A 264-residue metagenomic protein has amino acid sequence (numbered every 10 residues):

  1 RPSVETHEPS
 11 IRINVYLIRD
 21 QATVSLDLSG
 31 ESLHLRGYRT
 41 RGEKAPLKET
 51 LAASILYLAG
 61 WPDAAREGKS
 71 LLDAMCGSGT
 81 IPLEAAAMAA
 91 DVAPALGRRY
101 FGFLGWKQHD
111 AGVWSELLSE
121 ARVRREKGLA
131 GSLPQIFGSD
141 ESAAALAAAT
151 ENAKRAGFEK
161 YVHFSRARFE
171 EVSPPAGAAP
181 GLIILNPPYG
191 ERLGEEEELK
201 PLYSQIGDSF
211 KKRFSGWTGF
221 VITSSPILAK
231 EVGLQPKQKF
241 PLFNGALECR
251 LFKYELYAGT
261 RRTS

Functional and structural regions predicted by a protein language model:
R1-G60, S264: Non-catalytic, mostly N-terminal accessory regions of nucleic-acid modification and defense proteins
S10-R12, L17-A22, G77, E170 (+1 more regions): Short, internal active-site loops enriched in acidic
D27, R36, A86-A87, V232-L234: Short acidic, glycine/serine/threonine-rich loops at helix termini
G42-P46, C76, F243: Alpha-helix capping and helix-loop boundary segments enriched in small/acidic/polar residues
L47-P174, R192, E196-E198: Conserved S-adenosyl-L-methionine
A167-S264: C-terminal catalytic and target-recognition region of SAM-dependent MTase-like enzymes, primarily methyltransferases
